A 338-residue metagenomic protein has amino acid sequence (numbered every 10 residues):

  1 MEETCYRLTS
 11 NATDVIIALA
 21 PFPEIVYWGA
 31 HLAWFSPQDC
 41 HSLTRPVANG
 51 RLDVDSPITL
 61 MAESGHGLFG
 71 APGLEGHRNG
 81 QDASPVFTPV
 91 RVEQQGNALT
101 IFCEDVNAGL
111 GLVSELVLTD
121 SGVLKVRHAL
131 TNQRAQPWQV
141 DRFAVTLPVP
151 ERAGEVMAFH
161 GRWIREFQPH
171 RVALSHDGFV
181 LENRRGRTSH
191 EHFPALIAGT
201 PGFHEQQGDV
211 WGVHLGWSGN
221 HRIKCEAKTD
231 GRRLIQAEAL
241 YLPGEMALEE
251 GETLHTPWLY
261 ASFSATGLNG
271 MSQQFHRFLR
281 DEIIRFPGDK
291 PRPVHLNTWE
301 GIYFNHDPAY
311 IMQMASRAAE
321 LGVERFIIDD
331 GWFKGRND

Functional and structural regions predicted by a protein language model:
M1-Y6, T229-L248: Short acidic, Pro/Gly- and aromatic-enriched capping/linker segments at domain boundaries
T4-T9, T13-V15, P23-E226, L242: Polysaccharide-binding surfaces and accessory modules of carbohydrate-active proteins
A12, E75, S84-P89, M246-A265: Short Pro-Gly-centered flexible turn/kink motifs
A12, H128, G251, L296 (+1 more regions): Conserved, mostly hydrophobic/aromatic
E226, G231, G301-I302: Primarily single-stranded nucleic-acid-binding OB-fold modules
S262-P293: Terminal connector regions
P287-D338: Aromatic-lined carbohydrate-binding/catalytic grooves of carbohydrate-active enzymes
